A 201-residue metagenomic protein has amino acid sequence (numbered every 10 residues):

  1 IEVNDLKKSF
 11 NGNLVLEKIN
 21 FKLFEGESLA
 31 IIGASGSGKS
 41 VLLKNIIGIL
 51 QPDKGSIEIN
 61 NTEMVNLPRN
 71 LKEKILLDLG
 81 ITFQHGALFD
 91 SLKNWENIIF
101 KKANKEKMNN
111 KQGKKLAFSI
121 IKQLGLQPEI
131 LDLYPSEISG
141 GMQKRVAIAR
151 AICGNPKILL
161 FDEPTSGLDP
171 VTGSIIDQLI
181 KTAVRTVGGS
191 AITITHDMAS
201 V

Functional and structural regions predicted by a protein language model:
I32-A34: The feature captures the beta-strand-to-loop junction immediately N-terminal to the Walker
I47: Helix-to-loop junction immediately C-terminal to a conserved catalytic motif
K111-E129: Conserved ABC ATPase "signature" region
Y134-I138, M142: Conserved ABC ATPase signature
N155: Conserved catalytic motifs of ABC-family nucleotide-binding domains
L159-D162: Catalytic Walker B motif of ABC-type/P-loop ATPase nucleotide-binding domains
P170-T172: Helix N-cap at the start of a conserved alpha-helix in ABC-type nucleotide-binding domains
